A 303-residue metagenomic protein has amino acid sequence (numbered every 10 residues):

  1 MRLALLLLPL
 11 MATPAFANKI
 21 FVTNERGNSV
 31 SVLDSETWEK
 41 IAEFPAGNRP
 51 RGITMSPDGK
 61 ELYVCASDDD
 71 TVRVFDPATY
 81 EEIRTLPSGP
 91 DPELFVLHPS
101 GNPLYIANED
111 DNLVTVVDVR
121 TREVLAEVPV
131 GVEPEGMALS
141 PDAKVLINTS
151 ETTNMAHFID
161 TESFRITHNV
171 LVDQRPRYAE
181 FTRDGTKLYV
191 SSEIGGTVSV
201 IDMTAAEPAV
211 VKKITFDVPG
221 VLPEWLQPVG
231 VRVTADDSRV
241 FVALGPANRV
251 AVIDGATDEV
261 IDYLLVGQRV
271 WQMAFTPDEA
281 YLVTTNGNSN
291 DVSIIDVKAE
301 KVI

Functional and structural regions predicted by a protein language model:
R2-A12: Bacterial N-terminal signal peptides
A12-I303: Predominantly soluble domains enriched in secretory-pathway, periplasmic, or organellar proteins
